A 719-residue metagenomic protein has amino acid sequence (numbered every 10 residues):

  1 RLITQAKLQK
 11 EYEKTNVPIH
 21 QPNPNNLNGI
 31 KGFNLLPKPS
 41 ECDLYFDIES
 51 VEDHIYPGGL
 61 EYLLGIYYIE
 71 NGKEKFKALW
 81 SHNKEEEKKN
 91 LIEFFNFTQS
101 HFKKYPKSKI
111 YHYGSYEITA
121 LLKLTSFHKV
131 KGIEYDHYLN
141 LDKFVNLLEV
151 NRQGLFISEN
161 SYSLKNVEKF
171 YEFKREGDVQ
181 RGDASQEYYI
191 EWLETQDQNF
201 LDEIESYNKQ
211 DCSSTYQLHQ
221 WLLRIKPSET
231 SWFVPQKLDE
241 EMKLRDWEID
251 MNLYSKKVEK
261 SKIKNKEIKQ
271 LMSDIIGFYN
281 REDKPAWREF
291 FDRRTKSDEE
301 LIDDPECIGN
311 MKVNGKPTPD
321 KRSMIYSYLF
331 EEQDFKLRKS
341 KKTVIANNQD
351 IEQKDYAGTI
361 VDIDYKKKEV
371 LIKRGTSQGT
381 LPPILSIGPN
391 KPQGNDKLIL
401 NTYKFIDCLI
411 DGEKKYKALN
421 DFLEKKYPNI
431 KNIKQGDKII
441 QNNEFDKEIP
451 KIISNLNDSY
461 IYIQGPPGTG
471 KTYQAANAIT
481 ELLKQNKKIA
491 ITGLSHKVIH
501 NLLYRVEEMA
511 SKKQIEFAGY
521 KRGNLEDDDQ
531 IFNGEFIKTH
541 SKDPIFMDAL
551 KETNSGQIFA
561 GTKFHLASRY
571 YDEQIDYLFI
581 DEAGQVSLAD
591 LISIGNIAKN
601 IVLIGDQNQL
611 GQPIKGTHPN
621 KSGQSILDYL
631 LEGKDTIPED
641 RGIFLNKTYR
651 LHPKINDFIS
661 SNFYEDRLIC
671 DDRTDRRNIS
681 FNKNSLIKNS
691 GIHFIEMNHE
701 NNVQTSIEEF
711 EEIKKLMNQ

Functional and structural regions predicted by a protein language model:
R1, E159, V167-P235: Acidic, Mg2+-coordinating catalytic module of metal-dependent nucleases/exonucleases that use a two-metal-ion mechanism
R1-L60, S100, N280-I302: Long, highly charged low-complexity segments
Y68, F76-Q186, P467: Conserved DEDDh/DEDDy metal-dependent 3′-5′ exonuclease domain
I190, I345-I452, L456, D527-N533: Pre-ATPase regulatory/linker segments immediately N-terminal to the P-loop/RecA-like helicase/translocase core
P227-K339, T343-I351, M717-Q719: Accessory interdomain/linker segments of ATP-dependent helicases and helicase-like nucleic-acid enzymes that mediate
Q474, A478: Hydrophobic positions on the alpha1 helix immediately C-terminal to the Walker A/P-loop
K484-N486, S495-N501, F564-Q719: Conserved helicase motor core of SF1/SF2 NTP-dependent helicases
A490-Y577, P613-G623, R676: Conserved P-loop NTPase motor core of helicases/translocases
